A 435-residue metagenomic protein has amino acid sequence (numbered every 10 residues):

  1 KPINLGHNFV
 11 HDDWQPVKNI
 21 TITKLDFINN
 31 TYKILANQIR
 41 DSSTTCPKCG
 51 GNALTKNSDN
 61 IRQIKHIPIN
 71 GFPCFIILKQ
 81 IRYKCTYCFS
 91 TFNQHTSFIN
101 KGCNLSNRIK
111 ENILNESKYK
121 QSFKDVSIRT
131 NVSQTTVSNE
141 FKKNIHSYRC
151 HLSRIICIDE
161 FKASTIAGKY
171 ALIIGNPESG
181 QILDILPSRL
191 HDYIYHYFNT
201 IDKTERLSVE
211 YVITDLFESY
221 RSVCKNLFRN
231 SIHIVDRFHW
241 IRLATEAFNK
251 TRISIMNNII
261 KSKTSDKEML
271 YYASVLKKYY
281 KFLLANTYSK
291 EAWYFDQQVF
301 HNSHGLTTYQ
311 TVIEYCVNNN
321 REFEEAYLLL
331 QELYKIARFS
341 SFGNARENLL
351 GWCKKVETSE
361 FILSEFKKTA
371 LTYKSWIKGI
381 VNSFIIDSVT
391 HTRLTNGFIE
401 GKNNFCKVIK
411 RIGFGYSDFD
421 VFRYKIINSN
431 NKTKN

Functional and structural regions predicted by a protein language model:
K1-S90, T96: Short, conserved DNA-binding cores of transcription-related domains
S43, K48, T55, F141 (+5 more regions): Acidic/histidine-rich catalytic cores and adjacent linkers of DNA breakage/strand-transfer/modification proteins
G50, Q63-A167, R206-V209, N226 (+1 more regions): Short, positively charged, Gly/Tyr-enriched micro-motifs that form contact patches at catalytic or ligand/partner
G102-E111, D184, E360, K367-K368: Acidic, glycine-enriched active-site microenvironments
S133, N144-I145, L216, T251 (+1 more regions): The DNA-recognition helices of helix-turn-helix-type DNA-binding domains
N139-Y211, L216-V223: RNase H-like nuclease fold core
L172-I174, N226-S231, F248-I253: Short secondary-structure boundary/capping segments
W240-K261: Short alpha-helix plus adjacent loop in nuclease-associated cores
